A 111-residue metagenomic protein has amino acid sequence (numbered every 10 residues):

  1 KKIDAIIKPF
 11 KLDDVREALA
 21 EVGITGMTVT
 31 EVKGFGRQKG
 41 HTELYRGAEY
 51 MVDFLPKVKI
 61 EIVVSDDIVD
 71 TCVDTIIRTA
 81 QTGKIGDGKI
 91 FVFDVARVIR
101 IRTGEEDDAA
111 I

Functional and structural regions predicted by a protein language model:
K1-I111: Positively charged, small/polar-rich N-terminal and surface patches that mediate targeting and assembly and bind
